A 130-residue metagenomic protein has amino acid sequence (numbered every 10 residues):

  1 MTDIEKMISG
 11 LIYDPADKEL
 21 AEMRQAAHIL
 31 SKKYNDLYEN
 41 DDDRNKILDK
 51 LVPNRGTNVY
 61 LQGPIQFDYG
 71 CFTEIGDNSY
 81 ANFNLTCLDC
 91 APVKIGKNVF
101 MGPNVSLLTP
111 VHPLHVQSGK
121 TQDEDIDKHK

Functional and structural regions predicted by a protein language model:
M1-N58, L114: Terminal amphipathic alpha-helical/low-complexity segments used for targeting or macromolecular assembly
I65-I75, Y80-K130: Flexible, glycine/small-residue-enriched loop-and-beta-strand segment within the central core of proteins
